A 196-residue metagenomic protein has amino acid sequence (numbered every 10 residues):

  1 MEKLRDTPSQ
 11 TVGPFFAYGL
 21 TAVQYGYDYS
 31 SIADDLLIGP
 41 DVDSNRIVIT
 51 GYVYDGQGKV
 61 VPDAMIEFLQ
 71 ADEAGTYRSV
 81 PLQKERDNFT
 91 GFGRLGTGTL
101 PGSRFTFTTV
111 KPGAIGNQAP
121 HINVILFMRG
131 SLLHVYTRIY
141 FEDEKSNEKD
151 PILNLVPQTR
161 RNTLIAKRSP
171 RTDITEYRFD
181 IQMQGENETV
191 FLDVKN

Functional and structural regions predicted by a protein language model:
M1-N196: Beta-strand-dominated extracellular/periplasmic modules and repeats in secreted or surface-exposed proteins
